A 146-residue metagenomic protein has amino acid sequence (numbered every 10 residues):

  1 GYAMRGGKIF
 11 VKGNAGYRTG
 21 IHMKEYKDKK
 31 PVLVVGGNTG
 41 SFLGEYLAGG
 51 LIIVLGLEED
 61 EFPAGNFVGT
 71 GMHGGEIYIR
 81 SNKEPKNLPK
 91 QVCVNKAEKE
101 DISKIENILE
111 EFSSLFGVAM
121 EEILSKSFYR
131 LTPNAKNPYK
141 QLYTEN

Functional and structural regions predicted by a protein language model:
G1-N146: Long, distal/terminal scaffolding or interaction modules with repetitive or compositionally biased sequence
